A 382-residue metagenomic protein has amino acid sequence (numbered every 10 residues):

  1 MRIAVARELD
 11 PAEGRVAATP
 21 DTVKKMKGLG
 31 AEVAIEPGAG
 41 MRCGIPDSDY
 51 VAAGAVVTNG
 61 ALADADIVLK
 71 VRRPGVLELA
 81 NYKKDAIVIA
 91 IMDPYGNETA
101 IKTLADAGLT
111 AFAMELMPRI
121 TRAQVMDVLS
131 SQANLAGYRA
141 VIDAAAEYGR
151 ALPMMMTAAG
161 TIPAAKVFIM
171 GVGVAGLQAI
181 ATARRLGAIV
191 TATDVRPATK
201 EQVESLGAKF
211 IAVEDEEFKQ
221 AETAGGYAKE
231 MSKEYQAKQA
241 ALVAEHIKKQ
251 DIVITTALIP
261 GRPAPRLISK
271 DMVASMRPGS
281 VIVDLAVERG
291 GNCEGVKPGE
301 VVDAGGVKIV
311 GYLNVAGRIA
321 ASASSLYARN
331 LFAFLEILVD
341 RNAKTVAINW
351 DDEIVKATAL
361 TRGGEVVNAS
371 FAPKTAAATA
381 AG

Functional and structural regions predicted by a protein language model:
M1-T103, A107: An N-terminal-biased, well-structured beta-alpha scaffold segment characteristic of Rossmann-like dinucleotide-binding
A6-I45, P153-H246: Glycine-rich phosphate/diphosphate-binding loop of Rossmann-like nucleotide-binding domains
A12-A17, L77-Y82, A90, G226 (+2 more regions): Glycine/threonine-rich flexible loop motifs
G54-A63, R73-P74, A221-V253, A257-K270 (+2 more regions): A structured beta-alpha segment of the ubiquitous adenosine-cofactor-binding alpha/beta core
R73, L135, G173-V174: Residue-level detector of alpha-helix initiation sites
Y95-T121, R262-V315: Rossmann-fold NAD(P)-binding glycine/threonine-rich loop
E115-M117, T121-A158, A164, V287 (+1 more regions): Adenosine-phosphate binding glycine-rich loop
